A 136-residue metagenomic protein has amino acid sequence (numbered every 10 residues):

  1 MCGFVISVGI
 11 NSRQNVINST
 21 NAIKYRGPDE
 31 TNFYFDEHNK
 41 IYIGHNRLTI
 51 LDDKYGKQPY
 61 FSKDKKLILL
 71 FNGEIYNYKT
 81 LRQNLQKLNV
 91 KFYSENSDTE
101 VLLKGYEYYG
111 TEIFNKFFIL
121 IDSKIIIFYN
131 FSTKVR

Functional and structural regions predicted by a protein language model:
M1-R136: N-terminus-centric sequence/structural signature that marks the extreme N-terminus and adjacent "lid/interface" module
